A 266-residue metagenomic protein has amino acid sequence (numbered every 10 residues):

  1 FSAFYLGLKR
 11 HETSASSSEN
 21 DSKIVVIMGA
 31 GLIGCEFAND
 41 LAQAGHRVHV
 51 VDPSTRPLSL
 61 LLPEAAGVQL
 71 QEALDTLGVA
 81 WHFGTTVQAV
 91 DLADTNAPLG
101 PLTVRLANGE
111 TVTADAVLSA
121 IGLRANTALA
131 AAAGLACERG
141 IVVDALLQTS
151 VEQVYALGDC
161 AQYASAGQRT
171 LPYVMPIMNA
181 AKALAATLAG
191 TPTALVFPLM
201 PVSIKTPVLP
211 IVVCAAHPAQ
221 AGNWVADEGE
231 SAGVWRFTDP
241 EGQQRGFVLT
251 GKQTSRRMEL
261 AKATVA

Functional and structural regions predicted by a protein language model:
F1-R10, R105, T111-A183: FAD-site-proximal beta/loop scaffold in flavoenzymes
A3, R10-H11, S22-V26, L32-A89 (+2 more regions): Rossmann-like dinucleotide-binding cores of NAD(P)H-dependent redox enzymes
L6-K23, A93-G100: Intrinsically disordered, low-complexity terminal tails and inter-domain linkers enriched for S/T/G/P/D/E
G29-G34, G109, G158: Conserved phosphate-binding and hydrolysis motifs of nucleotide-dependent enzymes
E36, S59, A114, T127-A128 (+2 more regions): Glycine/Thr-rich phosphate-binding loops of Rossmann-like dinucleotide-binding domains
A44-V143: A Rossmann-like FAD-binding core segment of flavoenzymes
C160-R256: Mid-to-C-terminal Rossmann-like scaffold of FAD/NAD(P)H-dependent oxidoreductases
Q253-V265: A short, polar/charged loop-to-alpha-helix boundary motif
